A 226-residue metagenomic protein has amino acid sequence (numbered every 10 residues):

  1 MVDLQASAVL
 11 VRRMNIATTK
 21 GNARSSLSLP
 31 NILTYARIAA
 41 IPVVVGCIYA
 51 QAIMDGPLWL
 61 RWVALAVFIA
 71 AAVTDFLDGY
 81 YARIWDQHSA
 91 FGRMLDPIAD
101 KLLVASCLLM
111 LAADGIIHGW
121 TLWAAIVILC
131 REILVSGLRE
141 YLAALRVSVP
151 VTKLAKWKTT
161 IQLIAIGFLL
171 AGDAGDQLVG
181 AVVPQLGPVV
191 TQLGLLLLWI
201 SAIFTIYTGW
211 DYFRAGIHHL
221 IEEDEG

Functional and structural regions predicted by a protein language model:
V2-I41, W59-A72, L142, R146-G226: C-terminal membrane-associated helical module and adjoining short loops/tails
A23-T34, Y80, I84-D86, A90-M94: Membrane interfacial helix-start motif at the N-side
N31, F68, A90-P97, A125 (+3 more regions): Amphipathic alpha-helical recognition patches that constitute DNA-binding helices
A39, V73-Y81, I98, L102 (+2 more regions): Active-site His/Glu-centered metal-binding helix of metallohydrolases
A40-F91, C107-V127, V189-I206: Membrane-embedded alpha-helical segments that form the functional core of polytopic membrane enzymes, especially those
A82, I98-A105, T160-G167: Loop-to-transmembrane-helix entry motif
R83, L109-A112, R139, A143 (+2 more regions): Membrane-water interface at transmembrane helix exits
I128-S136: Generic alpha-helical transmembrane segments
